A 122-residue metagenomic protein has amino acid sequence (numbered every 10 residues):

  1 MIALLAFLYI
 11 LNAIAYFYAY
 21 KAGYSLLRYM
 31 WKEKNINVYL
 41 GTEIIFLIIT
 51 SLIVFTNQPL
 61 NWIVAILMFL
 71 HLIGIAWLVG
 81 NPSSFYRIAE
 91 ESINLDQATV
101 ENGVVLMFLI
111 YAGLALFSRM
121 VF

Functional and structural regions predicted by a protein language model:
M1-L4, F55-W62, F122: Transmembrane helix interruption/hinge and helix-loop junction motifs
I2-L26: N-terminal signal-anchor/start-transfer transmembrane helix
K21-K34, E91: Short juxtamembrane and helix-loop transition motifs at transmembrane-helix boundaries in membrane proteins
K34-V54: Core segments of alpha-helical transmembrane spans in multipass integral membrane proteins
I49-S84: Short alpha-helical packing/oligomerization segments
G80-Q97: Alpha-helical transmembrane segments and their immediate juxtamembrane interface regions
I93-F108: Individual transmembrane alpha-helices with interfacial aromatic-anchor signatures
G113-F122: Juxtamembrane boundary at the C-terminal end of a transmembrane helix
